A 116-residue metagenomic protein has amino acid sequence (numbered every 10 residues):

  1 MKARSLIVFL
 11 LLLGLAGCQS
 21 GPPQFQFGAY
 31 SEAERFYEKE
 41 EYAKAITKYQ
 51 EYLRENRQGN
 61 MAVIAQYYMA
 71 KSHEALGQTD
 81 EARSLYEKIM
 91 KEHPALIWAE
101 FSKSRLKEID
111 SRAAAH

Functional and structural regions predicted by a protein language model:
G14-G17: C-terminal motif of bacterial Sec signal peptides marking the signal peptidase cleavage site
P23, L53-A62, M90-K103: Short solvent-exposed coil/turn linkers within tandem alpha-helical repeat scaffolds
